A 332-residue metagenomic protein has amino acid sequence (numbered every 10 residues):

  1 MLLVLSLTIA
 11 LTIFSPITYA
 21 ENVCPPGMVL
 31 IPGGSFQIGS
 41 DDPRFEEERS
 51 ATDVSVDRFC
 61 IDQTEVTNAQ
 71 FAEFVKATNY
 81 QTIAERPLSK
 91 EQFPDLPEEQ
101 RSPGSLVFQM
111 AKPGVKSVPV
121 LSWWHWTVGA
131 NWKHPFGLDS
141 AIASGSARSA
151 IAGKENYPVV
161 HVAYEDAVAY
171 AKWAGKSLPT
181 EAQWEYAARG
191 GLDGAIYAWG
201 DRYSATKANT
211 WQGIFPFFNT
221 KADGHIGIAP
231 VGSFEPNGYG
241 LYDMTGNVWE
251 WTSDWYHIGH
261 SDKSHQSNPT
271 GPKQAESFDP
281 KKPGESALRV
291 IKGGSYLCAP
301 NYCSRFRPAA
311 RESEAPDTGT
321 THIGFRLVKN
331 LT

Functional and structural regions predicted by a protein language model:
L3-I13: Bacterial N-terminal signal peptides
I31, Q37, D41-D42, P87-P308 (+1 more regions): Functional-site microenvironments in short loops/helix caps that host divalent-cation chemistry
F45-R49: C-terminal, low-complexity/hydrophilic appendages and adjacent surface loops of extracellular/periplasmic anionic
D53-R58: A short N-terminal beta-strand-loop micro-motif at the entrance of redox/enzyme domains
F59, F74-I83, A174-G175: Short capping motifs at secondary-structure boundaries
T67: Acidic-aromatic/histidine active-site loop/patch
T321-T332: Short, structured beta-strand segments at or near domain termini in extracellular proteins/domains
